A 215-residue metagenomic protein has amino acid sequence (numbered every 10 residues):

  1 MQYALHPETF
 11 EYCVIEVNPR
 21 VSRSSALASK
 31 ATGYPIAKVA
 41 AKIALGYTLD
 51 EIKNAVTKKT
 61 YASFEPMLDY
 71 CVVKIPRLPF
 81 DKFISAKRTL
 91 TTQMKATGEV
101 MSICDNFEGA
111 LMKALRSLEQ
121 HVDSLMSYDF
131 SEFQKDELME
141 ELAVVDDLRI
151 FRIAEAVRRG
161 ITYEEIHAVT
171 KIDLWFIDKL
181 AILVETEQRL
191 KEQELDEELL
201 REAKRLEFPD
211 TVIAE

Functional and structural regions predicted by a protein language model:
M1-R189, Q193-E198, A203-E207: ATP-dependent carboxylate activation and anion-phosphoryl transfer catalytic cores that bind Mg-ATP to form
V212-E215: C-terminal amphipathic alpha-helical interaction region
